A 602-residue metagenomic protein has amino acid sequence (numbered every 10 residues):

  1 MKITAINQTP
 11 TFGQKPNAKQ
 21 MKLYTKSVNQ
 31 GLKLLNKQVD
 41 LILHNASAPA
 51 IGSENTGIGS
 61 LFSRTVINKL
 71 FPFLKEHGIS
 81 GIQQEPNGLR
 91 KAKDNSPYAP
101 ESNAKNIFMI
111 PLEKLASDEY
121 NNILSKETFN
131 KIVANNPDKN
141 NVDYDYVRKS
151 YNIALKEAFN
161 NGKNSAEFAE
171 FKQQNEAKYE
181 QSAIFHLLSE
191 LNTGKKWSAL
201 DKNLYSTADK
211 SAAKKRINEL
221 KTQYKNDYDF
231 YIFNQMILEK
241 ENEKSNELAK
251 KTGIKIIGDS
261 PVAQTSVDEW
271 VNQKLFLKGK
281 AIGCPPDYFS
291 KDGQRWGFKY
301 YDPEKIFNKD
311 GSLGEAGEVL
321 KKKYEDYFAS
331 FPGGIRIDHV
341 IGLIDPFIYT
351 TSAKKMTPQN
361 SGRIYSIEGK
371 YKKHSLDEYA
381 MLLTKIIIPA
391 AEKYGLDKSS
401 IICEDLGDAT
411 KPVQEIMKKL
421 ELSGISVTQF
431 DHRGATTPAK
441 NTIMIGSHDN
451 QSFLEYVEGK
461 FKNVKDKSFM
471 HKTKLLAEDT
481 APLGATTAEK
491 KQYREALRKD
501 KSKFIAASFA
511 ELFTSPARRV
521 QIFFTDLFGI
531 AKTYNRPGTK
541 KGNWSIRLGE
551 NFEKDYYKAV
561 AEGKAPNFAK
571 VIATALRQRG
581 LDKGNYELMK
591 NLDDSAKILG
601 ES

Functional and structural regions predicted by a protein language model:
M1-V28: Non-Sec secretion/translocation targeting segments of pathogen effectors
I3, P86-L89, H339: Active-site loop/turn elements of alpha/beta-hydrolase fold enzymes, especially the short glycine-/histidine-rich
N29-G59, K93-E239, A263-Q521, T525-D526 (+2 more regions): Alpha-amylase-like alpha-glycosidases and glucanotransferases acting on alpha-linked glucans and related
L34-L35, F62-R90, D326, S330-G334 (+1 more regions): Catalytic domains of carbohydrate-active enzymes, especially glycoside hydrolases
T65-I67, E241, L383: Conserved alpha-helical elements of sugar-nucleotide-dependent glycosyltransferases
I79, I254, L422: Short glycine/serine/threonine/alanine-rich loop segments
N234-A263: Conserved, well-ordered alpha-helix/loop/beta-strand core segments that scaffold catalytic motifs
G529-K590, G600-S602: Structured C-terminal cap/extension of enzyme domains
